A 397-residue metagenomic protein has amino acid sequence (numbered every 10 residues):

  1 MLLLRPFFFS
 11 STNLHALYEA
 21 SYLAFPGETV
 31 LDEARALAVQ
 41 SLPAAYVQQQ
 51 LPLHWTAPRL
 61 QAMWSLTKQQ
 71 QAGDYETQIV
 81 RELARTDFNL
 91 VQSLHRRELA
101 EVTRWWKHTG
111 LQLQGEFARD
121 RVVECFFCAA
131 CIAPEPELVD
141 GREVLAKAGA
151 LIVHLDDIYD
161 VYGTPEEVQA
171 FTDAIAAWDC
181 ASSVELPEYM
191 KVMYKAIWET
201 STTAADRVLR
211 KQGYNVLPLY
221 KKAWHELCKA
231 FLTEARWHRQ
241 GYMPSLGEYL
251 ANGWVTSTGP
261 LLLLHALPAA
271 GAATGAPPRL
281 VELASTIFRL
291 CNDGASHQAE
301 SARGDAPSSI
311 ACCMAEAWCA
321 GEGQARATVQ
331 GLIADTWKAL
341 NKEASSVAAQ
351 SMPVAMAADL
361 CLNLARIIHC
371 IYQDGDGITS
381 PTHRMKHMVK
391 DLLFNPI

Functional and structural regions predicted by a protein language model:
M1-I397: Terpene synthase/cyclase
